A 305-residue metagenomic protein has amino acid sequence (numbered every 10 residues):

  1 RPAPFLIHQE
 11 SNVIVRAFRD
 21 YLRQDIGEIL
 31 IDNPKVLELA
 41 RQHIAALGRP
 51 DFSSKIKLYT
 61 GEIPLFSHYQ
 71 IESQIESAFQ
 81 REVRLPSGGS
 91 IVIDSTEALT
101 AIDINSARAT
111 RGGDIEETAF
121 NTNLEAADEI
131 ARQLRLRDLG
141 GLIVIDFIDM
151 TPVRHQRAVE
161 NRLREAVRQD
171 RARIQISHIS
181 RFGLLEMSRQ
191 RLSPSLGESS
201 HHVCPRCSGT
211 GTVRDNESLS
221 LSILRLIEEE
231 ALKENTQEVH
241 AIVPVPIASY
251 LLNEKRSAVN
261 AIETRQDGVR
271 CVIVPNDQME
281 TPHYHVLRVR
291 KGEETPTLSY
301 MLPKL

Functional and structural regions predicted by a protein language model:
R1-L305: DE-rich acidic low-complexity regions and acidic surface loops
